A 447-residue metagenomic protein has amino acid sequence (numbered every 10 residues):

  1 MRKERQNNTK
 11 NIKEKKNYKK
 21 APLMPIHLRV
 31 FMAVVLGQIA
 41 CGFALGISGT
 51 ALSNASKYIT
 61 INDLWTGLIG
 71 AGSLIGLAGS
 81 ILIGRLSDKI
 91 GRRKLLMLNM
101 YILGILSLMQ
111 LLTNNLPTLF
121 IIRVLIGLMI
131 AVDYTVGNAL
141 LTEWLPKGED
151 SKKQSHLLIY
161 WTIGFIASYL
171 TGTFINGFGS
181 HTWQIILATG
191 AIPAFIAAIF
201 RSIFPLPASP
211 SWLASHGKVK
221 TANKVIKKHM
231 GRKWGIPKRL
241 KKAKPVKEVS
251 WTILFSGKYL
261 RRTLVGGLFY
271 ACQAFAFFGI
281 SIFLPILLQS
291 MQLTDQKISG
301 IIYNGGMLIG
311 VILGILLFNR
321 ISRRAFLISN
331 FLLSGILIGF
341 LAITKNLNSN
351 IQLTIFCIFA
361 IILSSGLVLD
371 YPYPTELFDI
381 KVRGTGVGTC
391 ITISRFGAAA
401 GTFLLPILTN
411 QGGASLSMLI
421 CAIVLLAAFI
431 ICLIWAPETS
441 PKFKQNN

Functional and structural regions predicted by a protein language model:
R2-N447: Transmembrane-helix signature of 12-pass secondary carriers
